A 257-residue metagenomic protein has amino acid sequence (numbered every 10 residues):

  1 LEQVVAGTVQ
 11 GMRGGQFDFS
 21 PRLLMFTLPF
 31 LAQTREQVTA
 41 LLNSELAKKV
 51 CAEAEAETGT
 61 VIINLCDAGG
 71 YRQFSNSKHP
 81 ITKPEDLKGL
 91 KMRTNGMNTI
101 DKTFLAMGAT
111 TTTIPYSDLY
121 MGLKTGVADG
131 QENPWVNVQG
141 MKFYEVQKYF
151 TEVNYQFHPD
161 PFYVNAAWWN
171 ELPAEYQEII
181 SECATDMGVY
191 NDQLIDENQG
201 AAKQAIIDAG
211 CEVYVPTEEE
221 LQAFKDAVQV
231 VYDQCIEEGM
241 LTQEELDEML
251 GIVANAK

Functional and structural regions predicted by a protein language model:
L1-Q37, L46, E55-K257: N-terminal secretory/targeting leader peptides
K49: Alpha-helical scaffold segments in soluble metabolic enzymes
